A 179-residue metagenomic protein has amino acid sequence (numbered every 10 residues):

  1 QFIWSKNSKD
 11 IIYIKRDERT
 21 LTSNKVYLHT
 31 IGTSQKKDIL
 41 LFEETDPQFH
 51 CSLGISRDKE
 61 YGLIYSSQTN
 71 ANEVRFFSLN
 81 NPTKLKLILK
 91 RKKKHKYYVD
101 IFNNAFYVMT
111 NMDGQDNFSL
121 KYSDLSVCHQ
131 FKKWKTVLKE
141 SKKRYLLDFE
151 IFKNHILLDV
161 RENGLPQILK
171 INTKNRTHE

Functional and structural regions predicted by a protein language model:
Q1-E179: Peripheral, non-catalytic segments that deliver or gate enzyme domains
